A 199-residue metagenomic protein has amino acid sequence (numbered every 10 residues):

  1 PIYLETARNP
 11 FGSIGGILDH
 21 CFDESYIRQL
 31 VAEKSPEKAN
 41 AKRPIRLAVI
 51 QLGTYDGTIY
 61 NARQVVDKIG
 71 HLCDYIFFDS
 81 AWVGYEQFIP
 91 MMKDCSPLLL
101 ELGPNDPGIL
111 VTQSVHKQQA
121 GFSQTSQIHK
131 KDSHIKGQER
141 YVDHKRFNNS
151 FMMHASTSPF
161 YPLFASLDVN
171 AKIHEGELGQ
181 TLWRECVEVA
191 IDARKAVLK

Functional and structural regions predicted by a protein language model:
P1-K172, G176-L198: Conserved PLP-enzyme active-site core in the AAT-like
